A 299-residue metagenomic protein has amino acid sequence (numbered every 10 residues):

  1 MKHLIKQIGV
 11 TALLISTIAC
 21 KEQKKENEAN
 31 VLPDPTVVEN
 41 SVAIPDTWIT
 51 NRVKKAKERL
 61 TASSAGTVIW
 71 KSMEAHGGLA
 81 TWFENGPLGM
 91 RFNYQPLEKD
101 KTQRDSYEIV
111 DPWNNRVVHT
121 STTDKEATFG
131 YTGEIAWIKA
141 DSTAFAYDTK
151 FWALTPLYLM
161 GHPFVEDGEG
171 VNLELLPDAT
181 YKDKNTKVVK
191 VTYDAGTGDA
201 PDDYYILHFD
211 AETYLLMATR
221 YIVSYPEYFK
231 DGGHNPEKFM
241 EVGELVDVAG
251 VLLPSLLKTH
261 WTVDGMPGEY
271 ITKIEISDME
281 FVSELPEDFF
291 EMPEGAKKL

Functional and structural regions predicted by a protein language model:
M1-G9: Bacterial N-terminal signal peptides that target proteins for export
L13-L14, K25-K54: Compositionally biased, proline/threonine/alanine/serine-rich low-complexity intrinsically disordered stretches
S16-A19: C-terminal motif of bacterial Sec signal peptides marking the signal peptidase cleavage site
K21-Q23: Bacterial signal peptide processing site
D34-V37, N51-A144, N172-T180: N-terminal mature ectodomain segment of secretory-pathway/periplasmic proteins
T61-A65, G130-D203, E227-G233, L285 (+2 more regions): Flexible, processing/modification-adjacent segments and terminal tails in exported/periplasmic/extracellular proteins
N85-P87, G168, K184, L252: Extracytoplasmic
T186-E291: Gly/Pro-enriched, hydrophobic low-complexity segments that function as extracytoplasmic propeptides/linkers
